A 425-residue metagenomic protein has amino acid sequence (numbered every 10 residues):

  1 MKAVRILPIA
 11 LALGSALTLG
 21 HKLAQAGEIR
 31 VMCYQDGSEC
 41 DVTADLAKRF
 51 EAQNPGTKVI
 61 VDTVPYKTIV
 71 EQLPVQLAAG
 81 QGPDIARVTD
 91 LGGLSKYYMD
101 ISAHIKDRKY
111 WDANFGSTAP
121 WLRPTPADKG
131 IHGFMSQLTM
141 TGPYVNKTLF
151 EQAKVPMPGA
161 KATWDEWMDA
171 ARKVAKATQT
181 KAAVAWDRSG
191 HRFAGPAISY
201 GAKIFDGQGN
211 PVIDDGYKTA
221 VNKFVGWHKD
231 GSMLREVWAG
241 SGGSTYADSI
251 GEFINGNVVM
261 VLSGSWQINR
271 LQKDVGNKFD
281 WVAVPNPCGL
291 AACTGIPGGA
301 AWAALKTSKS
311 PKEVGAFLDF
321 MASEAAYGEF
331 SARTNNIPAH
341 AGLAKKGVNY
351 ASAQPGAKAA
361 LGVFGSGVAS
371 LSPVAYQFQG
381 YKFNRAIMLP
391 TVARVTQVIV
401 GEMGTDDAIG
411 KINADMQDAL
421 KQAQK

Functional and structural regions predicted by a protein language model:
G27-G37, T57-D62, D84-I85, H132 (+1 more regions): Short, well-ordered beta-strand elements
I29-D45, V64, T139-M140, A291 (+1 more regions): Extracytoplasmic "Venus flytrap"
D45, R49-G116, E151-K154, E252 (+4 more regions): Extracytoplasmic "Venus flytrap"/periplasmic binding protein-like
K48, A52-Q53, K129, A153 (+4 more regions): Extracytoplasmic/periplasmic substrate-recognition and gating elements
T89-M140, V282-V284, G365: Hinge/lid segment of periplasmic solute-binding proteins
E151, K229, A369-K425: Conserved C-terminal helix/tail region of periplasmic/extracytoplasmic solute-binding proteins
A171-R172, G209-G242, Q272: Glycine-centered hinge/linker elements that transmit conformational signals in sensory and ligand-binding systems
A332-A386: Long, aromatic- and glycine/proline-rich binding clefts that accommodate carbohydrate-like moieties
